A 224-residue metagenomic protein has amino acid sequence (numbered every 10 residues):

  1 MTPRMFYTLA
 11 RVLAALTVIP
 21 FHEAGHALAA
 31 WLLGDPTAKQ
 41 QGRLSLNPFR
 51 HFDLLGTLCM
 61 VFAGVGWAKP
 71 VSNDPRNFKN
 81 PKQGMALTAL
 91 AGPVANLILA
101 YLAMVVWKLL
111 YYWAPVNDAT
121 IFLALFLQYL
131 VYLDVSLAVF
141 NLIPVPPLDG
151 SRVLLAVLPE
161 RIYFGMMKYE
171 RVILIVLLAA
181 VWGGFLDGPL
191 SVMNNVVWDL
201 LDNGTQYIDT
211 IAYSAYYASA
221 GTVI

Functional and structural regions predicted by a protein language model:
M1-I224: Hydrophobic transmembrane alpha-helices and their immediate loop junctions in multi-pass integral membrane proteins
